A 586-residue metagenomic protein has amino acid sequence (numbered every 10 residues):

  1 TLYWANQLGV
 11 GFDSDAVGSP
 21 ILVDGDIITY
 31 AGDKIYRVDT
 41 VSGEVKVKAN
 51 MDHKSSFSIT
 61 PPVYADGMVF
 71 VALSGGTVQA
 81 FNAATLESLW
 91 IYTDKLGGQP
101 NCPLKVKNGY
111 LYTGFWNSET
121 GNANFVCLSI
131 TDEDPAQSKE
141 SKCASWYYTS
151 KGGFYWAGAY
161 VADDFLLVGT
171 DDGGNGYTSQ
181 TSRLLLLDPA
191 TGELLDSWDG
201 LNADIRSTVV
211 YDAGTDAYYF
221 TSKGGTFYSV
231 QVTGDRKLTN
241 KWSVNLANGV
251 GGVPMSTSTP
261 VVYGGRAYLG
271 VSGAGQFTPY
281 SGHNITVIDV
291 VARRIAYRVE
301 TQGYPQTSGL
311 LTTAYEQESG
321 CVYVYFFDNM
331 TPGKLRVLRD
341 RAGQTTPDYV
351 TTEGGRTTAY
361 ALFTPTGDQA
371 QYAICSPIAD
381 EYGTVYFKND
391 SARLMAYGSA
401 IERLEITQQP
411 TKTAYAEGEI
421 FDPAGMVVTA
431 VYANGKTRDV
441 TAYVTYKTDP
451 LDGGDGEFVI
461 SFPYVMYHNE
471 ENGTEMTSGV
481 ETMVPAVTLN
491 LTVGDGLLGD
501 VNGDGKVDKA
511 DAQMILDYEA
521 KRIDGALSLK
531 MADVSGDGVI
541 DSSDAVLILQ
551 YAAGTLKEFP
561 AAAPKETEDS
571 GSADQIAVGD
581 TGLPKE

Functional and structural regions predicted by a protein language model:
T1-V17, I21-I59, V63-A400: Extracytoplasmic/lumenal domain signature
A49, H53, T93-L96, L104 (+18 more regions): Disulfide-rich extracellular repeat modules and their boundaries
V69, A267, I420, K436-D439 (+1 more regions): Short, solvent-exposed loop/turn motifs
R393-Y397, I460, L489-V493, F559: Generic detector of short, aliphatic-rich beta-strand segments that form the cores of beta-sheets in diverse domain
E402-K436: Solvent-exposed, low-complexity, repeat-rich "mucin-like" stalks and linkers
T413, G435-M476, L489-L491: Serine/threonine-rich, repeat-prone extracellular segments and beta-strand-based repeat modules of secreted/surface
M483-L489: Extracellular and select intracellular beta-sandwich modules with Ser/Thr-enriched, small-residue motifs on
L491-E586: Cellulosome-associated attachment modules in secreted, modular CAZymes
